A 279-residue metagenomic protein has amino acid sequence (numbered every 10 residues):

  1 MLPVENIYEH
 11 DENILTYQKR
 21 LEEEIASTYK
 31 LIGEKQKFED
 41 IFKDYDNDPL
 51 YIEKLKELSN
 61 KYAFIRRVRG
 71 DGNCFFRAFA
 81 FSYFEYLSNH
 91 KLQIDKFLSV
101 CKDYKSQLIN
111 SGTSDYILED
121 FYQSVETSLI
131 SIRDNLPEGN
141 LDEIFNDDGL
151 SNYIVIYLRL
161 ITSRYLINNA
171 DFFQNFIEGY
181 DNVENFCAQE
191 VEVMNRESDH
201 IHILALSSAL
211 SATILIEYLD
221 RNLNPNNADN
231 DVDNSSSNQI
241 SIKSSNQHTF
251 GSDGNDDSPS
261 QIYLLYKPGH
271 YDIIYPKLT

Functional and structural regions predicted by a protein language model:
M1-I65, F75: A eukaryotic "domain-start" boundary segment
A26-Y29, R66-G72, E190-M194, I262: Conserved aromatic-histidine-acidic binding/catalytic patches
I32-Q36, D40-Y62, E85-L223: Papain-like cysteine protease catalytic cores
F64-R69, F75, L215-E217, Y263-L265 (+1 more regions): Beta-strand cores of modular interaction/reader domains in eukaryotic scaffold and signaling proteins, especially PDZ
R69-Y83, N195-L206, I274: Active-site nucleophilic cysteine motif
G72-N73, F81, R221-N224, G269-Y271 (+1 more regions): Conserved beta-strand elements of beta-rich interaction domains across eukaryotes, especially beta-propellers
L215, N222-Q239, K243: Short, structured protein-protein interaction patches enriched in aromatics and acidic/basic residues, typified by
D233-T279: A recognition module on extended beta-rich or small alphabeta surfaces enriched in W/G with H and D/E
